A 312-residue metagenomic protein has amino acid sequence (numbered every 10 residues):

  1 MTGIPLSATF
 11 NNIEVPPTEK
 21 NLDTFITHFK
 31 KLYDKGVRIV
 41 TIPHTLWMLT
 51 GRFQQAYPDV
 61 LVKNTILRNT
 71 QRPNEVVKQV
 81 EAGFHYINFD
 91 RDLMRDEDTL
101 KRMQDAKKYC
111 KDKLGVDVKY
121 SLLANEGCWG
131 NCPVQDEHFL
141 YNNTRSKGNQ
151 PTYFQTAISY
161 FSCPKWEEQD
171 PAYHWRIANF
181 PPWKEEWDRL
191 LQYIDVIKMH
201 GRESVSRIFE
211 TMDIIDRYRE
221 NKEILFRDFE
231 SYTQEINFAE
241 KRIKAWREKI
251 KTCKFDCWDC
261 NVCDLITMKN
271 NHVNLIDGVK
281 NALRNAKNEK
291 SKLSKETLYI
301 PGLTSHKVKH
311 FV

Functional and structural regions predicted by a protein language model:
M1-E75, F84-V312: Active-site pocket-lining/capping segments in soluble small-molecule metabolic enzymes
E81: Active-site neighborhood of glycoside hydrolase catalytic domains
